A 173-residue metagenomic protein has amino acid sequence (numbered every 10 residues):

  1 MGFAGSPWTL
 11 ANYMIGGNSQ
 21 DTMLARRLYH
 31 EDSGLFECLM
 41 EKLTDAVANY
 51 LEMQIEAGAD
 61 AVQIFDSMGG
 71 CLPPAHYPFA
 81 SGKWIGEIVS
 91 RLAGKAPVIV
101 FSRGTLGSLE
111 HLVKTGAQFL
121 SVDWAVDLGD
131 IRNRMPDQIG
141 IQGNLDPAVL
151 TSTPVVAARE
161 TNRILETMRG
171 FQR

Functional and structural regions predicted by a protein language model:
M1-R173: Active-site loop segments of alpha/beta catalytic cores
